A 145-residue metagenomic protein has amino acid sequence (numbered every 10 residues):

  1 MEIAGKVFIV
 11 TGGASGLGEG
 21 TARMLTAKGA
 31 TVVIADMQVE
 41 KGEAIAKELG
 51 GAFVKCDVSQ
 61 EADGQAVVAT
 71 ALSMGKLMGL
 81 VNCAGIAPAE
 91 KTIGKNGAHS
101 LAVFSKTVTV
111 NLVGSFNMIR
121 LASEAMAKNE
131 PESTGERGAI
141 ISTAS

Functional and structural regions predicted by a protein language model:
E2-V32: Canonical Rossmann dinucleotide-binding motif of NAD(H)/NADP(H)-dependent dehydrogenases/reductases, specifically
K28-I45: Conserved glycine-rich Rossmann-like NAD(P)H-binding loop of the short-chain dehydrogenase/reductase
V39-E40, C56-A66, L101: The beta1-alpha1 cofactor-binding region of Rossmann-like NAD(H)/NADP(H)-dependent oxidoreductases
V54-C56, E90: Cofactor-binding loops of NAD(P)H-dependent oxidoreductases, dominated by short-chain dehydrogenase/reductases
A69, S73, V110-S133: Amphipathic alpha-helical dimer-interface segment in Rossmann-like NAD(P)H-dependent oxidoreductases
M78, I86, G97-N117, I141: Catalytic Tyr-X3-Lys loop
A87-S105, E124, K128-E136: Conserved mid-core segment of classical short-chain dehydrogenase/reductases
S145: Residue(s) in the substrate-gating loop at a strand-loop-helix junction that position the organic substrate next
